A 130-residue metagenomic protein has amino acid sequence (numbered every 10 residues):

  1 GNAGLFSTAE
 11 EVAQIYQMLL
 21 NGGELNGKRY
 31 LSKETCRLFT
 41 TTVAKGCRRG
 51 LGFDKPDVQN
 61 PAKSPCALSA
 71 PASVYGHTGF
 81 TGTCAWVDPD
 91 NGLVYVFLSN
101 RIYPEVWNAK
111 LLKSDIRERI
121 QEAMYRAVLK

Functional and structural regions predicted by a protein language model:
G1-K130: Catalytic loop of the DD-peptidase/beta-lactamase superfamily, centered on the K-T-G motif and neighboring
